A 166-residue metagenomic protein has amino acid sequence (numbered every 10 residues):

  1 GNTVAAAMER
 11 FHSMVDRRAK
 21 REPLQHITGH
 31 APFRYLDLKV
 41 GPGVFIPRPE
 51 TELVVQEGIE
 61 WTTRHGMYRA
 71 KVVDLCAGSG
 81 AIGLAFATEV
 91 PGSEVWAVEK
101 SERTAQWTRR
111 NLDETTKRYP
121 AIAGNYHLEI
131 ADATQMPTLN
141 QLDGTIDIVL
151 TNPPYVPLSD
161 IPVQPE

Functional and structural regions predicted by a protein language model:
G1-W61: Conserved AdoMet
R21, T51, I82, T108 (+1 more regions): Residue-level signal for inorganic ion chemistry
K39, A85, E99: Conserved beta-strand segments that form the floor/walls of ligand-binding pockets within enzyme and binding domains
G41-P42, G78, N152: A secondary-structure boundary/capping signal
W61, H65-Y68, N140-G144: Glycine-rich phosphate-binding loop signature in dinucleotide/nucleotide-binding domains
Y68-G78: Conserved class I S-adenosyl-L-methionine
S79-G92: Conserved SAM-binding loop of SAM-dependent methyltransferases across substrates and taxa, primarily the Class I
G92-S93, V98-E166: S-adenosylmethionine
